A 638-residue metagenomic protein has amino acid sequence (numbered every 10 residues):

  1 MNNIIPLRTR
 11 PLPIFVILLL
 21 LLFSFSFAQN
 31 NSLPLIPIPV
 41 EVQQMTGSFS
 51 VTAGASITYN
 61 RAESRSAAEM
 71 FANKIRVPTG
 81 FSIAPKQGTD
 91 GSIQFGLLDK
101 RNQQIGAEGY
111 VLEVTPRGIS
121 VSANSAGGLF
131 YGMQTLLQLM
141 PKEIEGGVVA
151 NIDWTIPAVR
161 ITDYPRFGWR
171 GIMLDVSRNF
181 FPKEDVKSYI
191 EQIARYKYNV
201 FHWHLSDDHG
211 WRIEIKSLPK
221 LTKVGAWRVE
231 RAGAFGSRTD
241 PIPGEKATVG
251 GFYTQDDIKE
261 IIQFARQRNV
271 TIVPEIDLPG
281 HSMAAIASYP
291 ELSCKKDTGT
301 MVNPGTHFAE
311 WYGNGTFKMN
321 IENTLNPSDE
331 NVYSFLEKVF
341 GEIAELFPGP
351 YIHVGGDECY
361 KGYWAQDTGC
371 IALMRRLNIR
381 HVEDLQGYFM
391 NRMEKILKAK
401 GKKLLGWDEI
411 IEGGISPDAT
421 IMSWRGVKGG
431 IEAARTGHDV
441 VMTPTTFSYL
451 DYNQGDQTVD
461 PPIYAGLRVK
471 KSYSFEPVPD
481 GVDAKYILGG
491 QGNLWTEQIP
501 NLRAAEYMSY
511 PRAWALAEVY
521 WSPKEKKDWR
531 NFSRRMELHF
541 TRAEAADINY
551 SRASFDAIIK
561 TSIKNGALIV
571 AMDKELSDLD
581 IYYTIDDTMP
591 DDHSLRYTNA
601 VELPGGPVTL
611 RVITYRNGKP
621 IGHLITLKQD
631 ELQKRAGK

Functional and structural regions predicted by a protein language model:
M1-S32: Bacterial Sec-dependent N-terminal signal peptides
Q29-F167, A504, Y520-R530, L538-A546: Contiguous, structured surface segment used for ligand recognition
L35-P37, M45-S48, T58-Y59, P523 (+1 more regions): Short, compositionally stereotyped local motifs that mark structural "simplifiers"
Q103-S334, K338-Y351, R392, I396 (+1 more regions): Feature activates predominantly on carbohydrate-active enzymes
S177, S206-G210, D277-H281, D357-C359 (+4 more regions): Active-site beta-loop-alpha junctions enriched in small/polar residues
K295, G313-A419, W424-R435: Active-site neighborhood of glycoside hydrolase catalytic domains
K403-E409, G414-A419, R425-A571: Flexible, acidic glycine-rich loops studded with aromatic residues
